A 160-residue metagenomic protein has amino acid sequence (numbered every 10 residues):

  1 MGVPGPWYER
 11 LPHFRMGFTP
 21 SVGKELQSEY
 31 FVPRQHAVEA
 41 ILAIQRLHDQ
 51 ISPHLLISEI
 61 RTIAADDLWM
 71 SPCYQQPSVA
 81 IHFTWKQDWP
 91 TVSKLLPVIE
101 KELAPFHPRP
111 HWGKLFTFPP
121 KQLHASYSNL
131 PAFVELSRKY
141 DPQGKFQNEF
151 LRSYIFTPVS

Functional and structural regions predicted by a protein language model:
G2-A125: Substrate-recognition/cap regions that form aromatic- and gly/pro-loop-enriched pockets for small-molecule ligands
F106-S160: Activity-critical C-terminal alpha-helical subdomain
